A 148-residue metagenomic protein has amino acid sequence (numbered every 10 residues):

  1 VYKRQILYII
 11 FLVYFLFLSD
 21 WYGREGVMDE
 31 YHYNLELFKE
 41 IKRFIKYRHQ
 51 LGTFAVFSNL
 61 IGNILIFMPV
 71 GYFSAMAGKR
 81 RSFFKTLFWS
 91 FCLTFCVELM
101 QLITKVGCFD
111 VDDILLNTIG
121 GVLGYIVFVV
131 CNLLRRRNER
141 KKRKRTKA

Functional and structural regions predicted by a protein language model:
K3-V106, V111, Y125-A148: Bulky hydrophobic segments
